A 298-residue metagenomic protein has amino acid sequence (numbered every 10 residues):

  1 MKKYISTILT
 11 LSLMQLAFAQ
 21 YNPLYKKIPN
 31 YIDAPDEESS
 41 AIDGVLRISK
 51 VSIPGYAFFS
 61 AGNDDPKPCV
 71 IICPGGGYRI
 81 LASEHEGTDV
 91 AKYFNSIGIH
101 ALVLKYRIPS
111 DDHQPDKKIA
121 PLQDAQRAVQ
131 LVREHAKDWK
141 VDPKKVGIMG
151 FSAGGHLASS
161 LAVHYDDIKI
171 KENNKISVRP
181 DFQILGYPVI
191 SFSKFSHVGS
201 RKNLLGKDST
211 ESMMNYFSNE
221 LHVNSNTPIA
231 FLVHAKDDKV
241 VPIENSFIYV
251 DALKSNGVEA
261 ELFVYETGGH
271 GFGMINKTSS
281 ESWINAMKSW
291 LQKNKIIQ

Functional and structural regions predicted by a protein language model:
Q20-D64: N-terminal cap/lid segment of alpha/beta-hydrolase-fold proteins
D43, P188-H222: Mobile cap/lid helix-loop segments that gate and shape the active-site cleft of serine hydrolases
K67-G75: Short beta-strand element of the alpha/beta-hydrolase
A82-S83, D89, Y106-P143, N276-S282: Catalytic nucleophile-loop/oxyanion-hole region of alpha/beta-hydrolase and closely related hydrolase-like folds
E84-L102: Short amphipathic alpha-helix adjacent to the substrate-entry channel of hydrolases
R127-H197, M214: Primarily recognizes the serine-hydrolase "nucleophile elbow" in alpha/beta-hydrolase and SGNH/GDSL folds
F231-H234, D238: Short beta-strand/loop motif that positions the catalytic acidic residue of the alpha/beta-hydrolase fold
F247-Q298: C-terminal catalytic histidine-bearing segment of alpha/beta-hydrolase fold enzymes
